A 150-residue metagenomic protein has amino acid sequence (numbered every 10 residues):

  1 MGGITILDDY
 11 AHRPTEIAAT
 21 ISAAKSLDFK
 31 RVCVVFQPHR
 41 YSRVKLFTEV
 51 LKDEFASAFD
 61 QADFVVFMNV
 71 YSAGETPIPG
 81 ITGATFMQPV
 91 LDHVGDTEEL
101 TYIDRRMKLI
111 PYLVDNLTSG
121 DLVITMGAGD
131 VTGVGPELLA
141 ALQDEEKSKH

Functional and structural regions predicted by a protein language model:
M1-H150: ATP-dependent carboxylate-amine ligase
